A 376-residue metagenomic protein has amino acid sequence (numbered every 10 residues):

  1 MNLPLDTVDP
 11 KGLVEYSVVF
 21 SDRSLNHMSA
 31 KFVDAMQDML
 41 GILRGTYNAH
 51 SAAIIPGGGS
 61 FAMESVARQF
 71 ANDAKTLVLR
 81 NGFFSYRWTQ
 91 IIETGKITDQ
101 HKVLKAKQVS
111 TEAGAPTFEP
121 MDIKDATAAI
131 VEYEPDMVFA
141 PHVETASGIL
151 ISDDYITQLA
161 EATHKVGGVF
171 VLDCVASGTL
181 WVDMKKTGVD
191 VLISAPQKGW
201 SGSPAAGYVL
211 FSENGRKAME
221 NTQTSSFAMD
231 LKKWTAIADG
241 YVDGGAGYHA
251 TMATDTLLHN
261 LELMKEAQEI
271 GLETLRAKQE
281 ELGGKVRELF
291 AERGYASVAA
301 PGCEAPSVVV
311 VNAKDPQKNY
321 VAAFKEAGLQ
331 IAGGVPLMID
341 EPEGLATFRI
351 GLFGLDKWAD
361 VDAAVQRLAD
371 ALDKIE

Functional and structural regions predicted by a protein language model:
M1-M28, P306, R349: Generic N-terminal amphipathic, Lys/Arg-enriched alpha-helix
S17-A62, Q69, F83-R87, I91: Conserved N-terminal alpha-helix of the aminotransferase class I/II PLP-enzyme fold
F61, A71-D136: PLP-dependent aminotransferase-like
K75-V78, M252-A322: Internal helical hairpin/lid segments
E112-C174, G178: Active-site phosphate-binding strand-loop segment of PLP-dependent enzymes
K185-Q197, G207: Conserved active-site segment immediately N-terminal to the catalytic lysine that forms the internal aldimine
Q197-E288, D356: Active-site C-terminal subdomain of aminotransferase-like
A291-A363: Conserved C-terminal alpha-helix-loop-beta "cap" of PLP-dependent enzymes that closes/shapes the active-site mouth
